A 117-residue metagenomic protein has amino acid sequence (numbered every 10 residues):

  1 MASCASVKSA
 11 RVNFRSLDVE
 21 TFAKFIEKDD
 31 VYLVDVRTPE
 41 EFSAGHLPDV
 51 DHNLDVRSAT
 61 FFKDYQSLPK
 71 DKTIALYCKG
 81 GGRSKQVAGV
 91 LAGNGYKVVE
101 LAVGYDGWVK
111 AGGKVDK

Functional and structural regions predicted by a protein language model:
A2-V31, P39-T73, G82-K117: Rhodanese-like catalytic fold shared by cysteine-dependent sulfurtransferases and DSP/PTP-type phosphatases
L76-C78: Short, surface-exposed ligand- or partner-binding patches at beta-edge/loop junctions that are enriched in aromatics
